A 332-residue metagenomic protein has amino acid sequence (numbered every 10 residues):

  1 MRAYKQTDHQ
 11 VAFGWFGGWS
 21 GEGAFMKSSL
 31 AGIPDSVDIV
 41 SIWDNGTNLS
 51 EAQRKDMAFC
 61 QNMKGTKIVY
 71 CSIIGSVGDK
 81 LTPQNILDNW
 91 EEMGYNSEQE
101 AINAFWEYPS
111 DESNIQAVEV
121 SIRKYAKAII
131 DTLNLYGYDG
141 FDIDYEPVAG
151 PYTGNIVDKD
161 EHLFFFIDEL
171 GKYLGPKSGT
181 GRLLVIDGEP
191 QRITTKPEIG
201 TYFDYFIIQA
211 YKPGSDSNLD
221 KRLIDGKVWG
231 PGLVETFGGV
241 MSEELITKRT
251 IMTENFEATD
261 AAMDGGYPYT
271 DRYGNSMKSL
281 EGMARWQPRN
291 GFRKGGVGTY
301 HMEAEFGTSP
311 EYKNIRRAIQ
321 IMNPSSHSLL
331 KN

Functional and structural regions predicted by a protein language model:
M1-N332: Secreted glycan hydrolases and related glycan-binding modules that recognize and/or cleave
